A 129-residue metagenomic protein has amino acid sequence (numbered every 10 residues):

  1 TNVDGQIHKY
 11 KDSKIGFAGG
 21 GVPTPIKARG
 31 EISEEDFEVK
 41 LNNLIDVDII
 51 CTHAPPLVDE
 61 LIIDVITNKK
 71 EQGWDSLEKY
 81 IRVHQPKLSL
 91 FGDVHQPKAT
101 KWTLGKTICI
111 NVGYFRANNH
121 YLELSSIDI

Functional and structural regions predicted by a protein language model:
T1-D4, A18, I49-H53, I81-P97 (+1 more regions): Active-site neighborhood of phospho(di)ester-bond hydrolases with catalytic His/Asp-centered motifs
T1-Q72: Conserved catalytic scaffold of divalent metal-dependent phosphoesterases
H8-D12, K79-H84, H95-I129: Binuclear metal-dependent phosphoesterase catalytic core
G20, K27-G30, D93, K106 (+1 more regions): Generic alpha-helix signal with a bias toward terminal, lower-confidence helices and secondary-structure junctions
W74-L77: Amide-donor transfer/coupling interface in amidating biosynthetic enzymes
